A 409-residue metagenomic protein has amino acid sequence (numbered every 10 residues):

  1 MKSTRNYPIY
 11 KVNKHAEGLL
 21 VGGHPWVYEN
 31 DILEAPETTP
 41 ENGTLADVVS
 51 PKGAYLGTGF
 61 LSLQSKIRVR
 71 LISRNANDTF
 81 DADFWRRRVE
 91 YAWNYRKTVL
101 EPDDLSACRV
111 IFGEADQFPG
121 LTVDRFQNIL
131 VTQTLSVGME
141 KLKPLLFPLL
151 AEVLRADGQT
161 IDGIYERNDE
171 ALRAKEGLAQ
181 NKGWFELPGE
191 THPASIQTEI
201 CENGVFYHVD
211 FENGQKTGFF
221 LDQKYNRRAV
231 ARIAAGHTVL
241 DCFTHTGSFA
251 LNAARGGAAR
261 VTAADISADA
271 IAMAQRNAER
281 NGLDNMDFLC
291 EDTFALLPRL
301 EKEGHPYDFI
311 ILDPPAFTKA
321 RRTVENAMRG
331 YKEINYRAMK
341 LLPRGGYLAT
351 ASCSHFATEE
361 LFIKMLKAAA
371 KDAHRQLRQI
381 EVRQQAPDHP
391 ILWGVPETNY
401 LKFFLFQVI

Functional and structural regions predicted by a protein language model:
M1-Q127: Non-catalytic accessory regions of SAM-dependent methyltransferases
I111-D124, K143-F219: Non-catalytic substrate-recognition/targeting regions of SAM-dependent transferases
G236-H245: Conserved class I S-adenosyl-L-methionine
T246-A259: Conserved SAM-binding loop of SAM-dependent methyltransferases across substrates and taxa, primarily the Class I
R260-D265: Conserved SAM-binding motif I beta-strand of class I
D269-I311: S-adenosyl-L-methionine
Y307-R337: Mobile active-site "lid"/loop adjacent to the S-adenosyl-L-methionine
E333, Y347-I409: C-terminal catalytic and target-recognition region of SAM-dependent MTase-like enzymes, primarily methyltransferases
